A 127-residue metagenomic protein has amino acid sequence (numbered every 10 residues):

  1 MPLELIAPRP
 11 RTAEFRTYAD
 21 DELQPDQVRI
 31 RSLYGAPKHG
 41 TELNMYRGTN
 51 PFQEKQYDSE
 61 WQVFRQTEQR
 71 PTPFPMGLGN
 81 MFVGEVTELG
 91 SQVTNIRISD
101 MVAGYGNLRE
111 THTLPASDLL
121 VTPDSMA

Functional and structural regions predicted by a protein language model:
M1-P75: Short N-terminal strand-loop motif that marks the start of NAD(P)H/FAD-dependent oxidoreductase cofactor-binding domains
A7-R9, I98-M101, D118: Soluble, non-transmembrane catalytic domains of enzymes that act on hydrophobic metabolites at membranes
R9-P10, T87-Q92, A116-S117: Short loop segments at secondary-structure junctions
F15, L119-V121: Predominantly a core beta-strand signature of beta-propeller blades across repeat-based propeller domains
T72-Y105: A glycine-/small-residue-rich N-terminal strand-loop-strand element that serves as the cofactor-binding glycine loop
Y105, P123-A127: A glycine-rich, Thr/Ser-enriched phosphate-binding loop motif common to dinucleotide/cofactor-binding enzymes
Y105-D118: A structural motif shared across PLP-dependent enzymes of the aminotransferase-like
